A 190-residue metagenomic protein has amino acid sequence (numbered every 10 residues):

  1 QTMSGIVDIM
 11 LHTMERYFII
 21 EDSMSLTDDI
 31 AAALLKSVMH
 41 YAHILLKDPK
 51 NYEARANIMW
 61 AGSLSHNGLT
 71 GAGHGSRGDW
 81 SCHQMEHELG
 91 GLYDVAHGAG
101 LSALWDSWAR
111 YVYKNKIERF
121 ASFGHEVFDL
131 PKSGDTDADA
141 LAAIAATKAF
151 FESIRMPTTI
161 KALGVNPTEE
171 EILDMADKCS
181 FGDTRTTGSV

Functional and structural regions predicted by a protein language model:
T2, F18-I19, A96, K161 (+1 more regions): Generic, ordered loop/turn and secondary-structure boundary motif
T2-R16: Internal alpha/beta core interface subdomains
R16-A146: Active-site segments that bind and position negatively charged phosphate/pyrophosphate groups
F120, V127-V190: C-terminal charged capping/lid subdomain of soluble metabolic enzymes
